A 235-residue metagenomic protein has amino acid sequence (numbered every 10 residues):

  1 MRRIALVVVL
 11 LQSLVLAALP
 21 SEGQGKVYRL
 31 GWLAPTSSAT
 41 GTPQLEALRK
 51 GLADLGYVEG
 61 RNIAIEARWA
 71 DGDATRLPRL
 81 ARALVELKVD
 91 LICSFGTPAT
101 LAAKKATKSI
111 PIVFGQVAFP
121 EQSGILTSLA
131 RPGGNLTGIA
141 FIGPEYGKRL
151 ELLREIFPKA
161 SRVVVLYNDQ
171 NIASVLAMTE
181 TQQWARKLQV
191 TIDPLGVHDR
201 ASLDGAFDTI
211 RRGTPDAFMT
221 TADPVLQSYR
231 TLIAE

Functional and structural regions predicted by a protein language model:
M1-E235: Short hydrophobic alpha-helices and adjacent helix-cap/hinge residues
